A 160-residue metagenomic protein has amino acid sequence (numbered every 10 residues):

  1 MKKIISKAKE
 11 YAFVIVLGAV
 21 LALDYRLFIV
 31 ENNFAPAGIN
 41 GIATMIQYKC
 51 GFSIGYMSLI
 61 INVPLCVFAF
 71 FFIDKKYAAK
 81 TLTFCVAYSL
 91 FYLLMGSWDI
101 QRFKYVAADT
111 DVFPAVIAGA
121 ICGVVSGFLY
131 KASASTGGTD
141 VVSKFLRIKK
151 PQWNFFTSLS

Functional and structural regions predicted by a protein language model:
K2-S160: Core subunits and conserved enzymes of cellular information-processing and envelope-translocation systems across
